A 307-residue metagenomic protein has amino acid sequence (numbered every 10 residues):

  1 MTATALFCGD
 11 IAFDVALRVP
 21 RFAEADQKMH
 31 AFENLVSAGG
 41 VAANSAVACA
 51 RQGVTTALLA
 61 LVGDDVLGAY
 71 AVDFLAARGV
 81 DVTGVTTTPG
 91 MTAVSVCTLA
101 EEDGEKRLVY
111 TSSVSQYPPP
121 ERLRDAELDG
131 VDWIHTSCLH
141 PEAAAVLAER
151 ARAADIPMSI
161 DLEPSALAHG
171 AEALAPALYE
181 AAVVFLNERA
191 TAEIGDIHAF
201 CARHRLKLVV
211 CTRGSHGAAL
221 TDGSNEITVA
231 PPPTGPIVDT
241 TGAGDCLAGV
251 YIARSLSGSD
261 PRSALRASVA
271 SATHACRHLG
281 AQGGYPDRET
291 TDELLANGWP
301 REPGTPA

Functional and structural regions predicted by a protein language model:
M1-I11, D73-T87, A100-I227, T290 (+1 more regions): Ribokinase/PfkB-type carbohydrate-kinase core domain
M1-L61, V66-Y70, A76-A77, E302-A307: Glycine-rich phosphate/adenosyl-contacting loop at the front of the ribokinase-like
M1-T2, H198-A307: Conserved phosphate-binding/catalytic region of the ribokinase-like
A23-E33, G79-D81, N225-G235: Glycine/charged-rich beta-loop-alpha catalytic/anionic-binding loops adjacent to active sites
E33, L59-D64, T83-T92, E163 (+2 more regions): Beta-strand->loop->alpha-helix junctions that form or flank phosphate-binding loops in nucleotide-handling enzymes
A50-R51, R152, L256: Gly/Ala-rich phosphate-binding loop of Rossmann-like dinucleotide-binding domains, activating on the conserved
L61, A93-A100, R107, V229: Catalytic-core segment of enzymes that process non-peptidic bonds
